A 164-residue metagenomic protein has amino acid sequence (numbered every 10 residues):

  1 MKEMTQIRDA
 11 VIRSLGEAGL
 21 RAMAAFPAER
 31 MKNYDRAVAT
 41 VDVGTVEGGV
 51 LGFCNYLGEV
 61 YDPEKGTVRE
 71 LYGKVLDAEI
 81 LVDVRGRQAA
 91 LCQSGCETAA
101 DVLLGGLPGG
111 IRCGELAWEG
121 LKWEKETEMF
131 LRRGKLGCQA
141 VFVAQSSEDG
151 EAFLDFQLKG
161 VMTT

Functional and structural regions predicted by a protein language model:
M1-D62, M162-T164: Small/polar-rich, solvent-exposed N-terminal microdomains that initiate assembly or binding
D9, R13, V82, E97-G105: Short, acidic/charged, Gly/Pro-enriched secondary-structure junctions
I12-E17, R21, M129-T164: C-terminal tail/extension regions appended to the core domain(s) of diverse proteins
R30, R69-L71, K125: Residues embedded in well-ordered secondary-structure elements
G44-V46, R85-A89, L121, Q139-Q145 (+1 more regions): Generic structural motif
E64-T67: Carbohydrate-recognition loop of C-type lectin domains
E70-A90, F130-F142: Oligomerization/assembly interface segments of phage tail-like spikes and tubes
Q93-D149: Acidic-leaning, charged glycine-interspersed low-complexity segments
